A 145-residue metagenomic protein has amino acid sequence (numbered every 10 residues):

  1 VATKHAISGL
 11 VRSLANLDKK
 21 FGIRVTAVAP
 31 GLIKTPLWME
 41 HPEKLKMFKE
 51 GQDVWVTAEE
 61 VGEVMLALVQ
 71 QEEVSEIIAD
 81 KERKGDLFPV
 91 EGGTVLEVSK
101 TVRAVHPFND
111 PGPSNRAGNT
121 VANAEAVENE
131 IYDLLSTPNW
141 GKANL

Functional and structural regions predicted by a protein language model:
T3: Active-site helix of classical SDR
A6-G9, K34, T57-E60: Conserved cofactor-binding/catalytic machinery of classical short-chain dehydrogenase/reductase
G9, S13-I23, E72: Active-site-adjacent segment of SDR/Rossmann-fold oxidoreductases
R12, K34, L96: Short, flexible micro-motifs
F21-G31: Conserved beta-loop-beta element that borders a ligand/cofactor-binding pocket
A27, K49-N144: C-terminal helical subdomain
A29-E40: Short, flexible catalytic-loop segment of classical short-chain dehydrogenase/reductase
E40-E50: Short glycine/proline- and charge-enriched loop/turn segments that cap or connect secondary-structure elements
